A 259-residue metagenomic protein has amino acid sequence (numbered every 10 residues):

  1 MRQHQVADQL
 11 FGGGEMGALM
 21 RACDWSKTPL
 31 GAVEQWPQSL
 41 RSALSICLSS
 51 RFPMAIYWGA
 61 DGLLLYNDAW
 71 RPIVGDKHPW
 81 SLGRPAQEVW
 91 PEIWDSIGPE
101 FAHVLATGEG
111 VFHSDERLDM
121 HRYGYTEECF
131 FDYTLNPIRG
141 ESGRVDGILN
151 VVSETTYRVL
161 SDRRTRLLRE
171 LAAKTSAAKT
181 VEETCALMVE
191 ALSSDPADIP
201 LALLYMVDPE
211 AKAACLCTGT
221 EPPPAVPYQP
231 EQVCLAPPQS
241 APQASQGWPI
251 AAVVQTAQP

Functional and structural regions predicted by a protein language model:
M1-Q3, S153-R163: PAS-associated C-terminal cap
R21, D61-P85, E190-S193, A197 (+2 more regions): GAF sensory/regulatory domain recognition with acknowledged cross-activation on helical regulatory dimers
R21-K27, Q38, S45-S49, E92-H121 (+2 more regions): Soluble sensory domains of the PAS superfamily and closely related sensory modules
V33-Y66, A197: Sensory modules in modular signal-transduction proteins
S39-A43, G59, L167-T175, T180-P196 (+2 more regions): Amphipathic alpha-helical coiled-coil segments that mediate homodimerization and allosteric signal transmission
E116-L118, N136-E141: Output-coupling edge of small sensory domains
Y123-Y125, I138-R144, E210: Flexible loop/coil segments at beta-strand boundaries within sensory signal-transduction domains
Y133-T134, R144-E154: PAS-family sensory domains
